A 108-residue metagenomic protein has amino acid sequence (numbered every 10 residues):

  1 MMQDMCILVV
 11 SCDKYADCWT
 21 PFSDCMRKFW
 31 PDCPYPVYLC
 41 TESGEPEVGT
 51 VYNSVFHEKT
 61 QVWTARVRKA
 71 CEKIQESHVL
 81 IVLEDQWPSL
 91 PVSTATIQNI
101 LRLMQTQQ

Functional and structural regions predicted by a protein language model:
M1-Q61, R66-H78: N-terminal anchoring/stem segment of glycosyltransferases
S54, L83, T106-Q108: Proteins with a high burden of low-complexity, intrinsically disordered sequence enriched in S/T/G/P/A and R, requiring
S77-S89: Short beta-strand-to-loop acidic/aromatic patch adjacent to the donor-nucleotide binding site
L90-Q108: Conserved donor-nucleotide/metal-binding helix-loop-beta segment in metal-dependent transferases, i.e., the alpha-helix
